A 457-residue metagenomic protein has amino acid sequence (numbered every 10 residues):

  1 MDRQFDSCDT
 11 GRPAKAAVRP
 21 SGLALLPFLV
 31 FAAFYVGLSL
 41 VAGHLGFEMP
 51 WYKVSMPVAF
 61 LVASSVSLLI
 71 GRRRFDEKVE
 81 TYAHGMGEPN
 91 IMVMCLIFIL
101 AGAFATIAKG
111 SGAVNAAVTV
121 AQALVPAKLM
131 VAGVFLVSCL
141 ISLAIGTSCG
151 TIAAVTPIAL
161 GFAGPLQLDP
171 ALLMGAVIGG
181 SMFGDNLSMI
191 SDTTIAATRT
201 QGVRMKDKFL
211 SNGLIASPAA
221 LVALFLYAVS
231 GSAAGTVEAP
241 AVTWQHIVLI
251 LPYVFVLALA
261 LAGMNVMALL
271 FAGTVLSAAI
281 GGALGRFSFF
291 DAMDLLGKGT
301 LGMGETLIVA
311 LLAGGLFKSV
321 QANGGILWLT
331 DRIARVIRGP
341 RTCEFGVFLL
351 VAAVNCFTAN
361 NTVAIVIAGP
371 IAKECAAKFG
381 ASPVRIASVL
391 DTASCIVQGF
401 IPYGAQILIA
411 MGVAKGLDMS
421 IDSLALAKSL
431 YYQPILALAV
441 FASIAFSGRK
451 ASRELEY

Functional and structural regions predicted by a protein language model:
D2-F5, G179-M182, N186-V242, V248 (+2 more regions): Juxtamembrane and boundary regions of transmembrane helices in multi-pass small-molecule transporters and channels
A16-P20, G43-P57, H84-P89, A121-P126 (+4 more regions): Interfacial loop-to-helix junctions that mark the boundaries of transmembrane helices in multi-pass membrane
G22-V36, P50-G71, M94-L100, A132 (+5 more regions): Hydrophobic mid-bilayer segments of alpha-helices in multi-pass membrane transport proteins, especially secondary
K53-L69, K78-G112, K128, A132 (+4 more regions): Core transmembrane alpha-helical segments of multi-pass membrane transporters/permeases
V54, E88-M94, T119-V137, A163-L173 (+4 more regions): Membrane-interfacial loop-to-helix junctions in multi-pass transporters
R73-D76, G87-I91, Q167-A171, A196-K208 (+5 more regions): Juxtamembrane helix-boundary/capping and inter-helix hinge elements in multi-pass membrane proteins
C95-A105, P126-I158, A334-E374, K378-F379 (+1 more regions): Hydrophobic alpha-helical transmembrane segments of multi-pass integral membrane proteins, predominantly secondary
I97, K128-I141, Q167-G184, T342-N355 (+3 more regions): Alpha-helical transmembrane segments of multi-pass membrane proteins
